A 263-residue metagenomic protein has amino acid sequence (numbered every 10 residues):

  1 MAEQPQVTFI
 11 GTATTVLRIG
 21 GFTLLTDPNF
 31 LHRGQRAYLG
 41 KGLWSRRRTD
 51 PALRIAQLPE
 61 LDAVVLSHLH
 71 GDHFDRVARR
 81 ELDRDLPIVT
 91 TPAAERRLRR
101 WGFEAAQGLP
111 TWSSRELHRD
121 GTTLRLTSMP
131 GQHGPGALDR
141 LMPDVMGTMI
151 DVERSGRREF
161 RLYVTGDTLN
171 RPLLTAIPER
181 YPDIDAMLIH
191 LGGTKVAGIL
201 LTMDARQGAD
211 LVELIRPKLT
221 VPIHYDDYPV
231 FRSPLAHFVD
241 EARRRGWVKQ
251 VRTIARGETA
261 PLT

Functional and structural regions predicted by a protein language model:
M1-T49, H237, E241-R244, R256-E258: Zn-dependent metallo-beta-lactamase
A2, Q57, T90-F160, E241-T263: Metallo-beta-lactamase
Q6-F9, T23-D27, L124-G131, R161-D167: Active-site-proximal beta-strand elements of phosphoester/diester hydrolases
L17, D27, H68, D75 (+5 more regions): Divalent metal-coordination and catalytic microenvironments
F22-L24, D62-A63, P87, L124 (+3 more regions): Structural motif
F22-L66, R76-E81, G134-R140, T168-P182: Pre-active-site segment of Zn-dependent metallo-hydrolases
P28-F30, L69, M129-Q132, G166-T168 (+2 more regions): Active-site metal-binding loops of divalent metal-dependent hydrolases
R47, P87, A93, L169-E258: Cap/insert and terminal regions of metallo-dependent hydrolase folds
